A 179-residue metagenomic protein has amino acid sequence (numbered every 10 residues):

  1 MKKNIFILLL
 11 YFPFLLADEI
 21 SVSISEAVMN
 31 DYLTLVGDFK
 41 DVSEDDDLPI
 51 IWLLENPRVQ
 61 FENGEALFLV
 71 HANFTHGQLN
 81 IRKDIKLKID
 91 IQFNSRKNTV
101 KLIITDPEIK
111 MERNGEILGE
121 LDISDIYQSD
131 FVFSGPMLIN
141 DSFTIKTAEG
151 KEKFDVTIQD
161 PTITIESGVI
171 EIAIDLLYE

Functional and structural regions predicted by a protein language model:
N4-L15: Sec-dependent N-terminal signal peptides
A17-E179: Extracellular/lumenal and peripheral-membrane lipid-interaction modules
